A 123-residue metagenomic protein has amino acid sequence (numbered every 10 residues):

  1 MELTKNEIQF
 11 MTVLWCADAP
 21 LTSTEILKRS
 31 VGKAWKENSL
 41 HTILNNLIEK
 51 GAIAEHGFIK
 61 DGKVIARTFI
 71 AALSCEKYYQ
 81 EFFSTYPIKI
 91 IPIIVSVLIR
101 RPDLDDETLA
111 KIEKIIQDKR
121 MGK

Functional and structural regions predicted by a protein language model:
M1-V13, A17, L73-S74, T85-I88 (+1 more regions): Short alpha-helical segments that sit at the start of domains
T4, F58-Q80: Short, cationic-aromatic polyanion-contact patches
F10, H41-K50: Basic amphipathic alpha-helical segments that dock to polyanions
V13-A17, R29, I115: Short amphipathic alpha-helical elements of helix-turn-helix/winged-helix folds
P20-S30: Short acidic, hydrophobic short linear motifs in intrinsically disordered regions
I48-K60: A short, conserved structural fragment
E76-G122: Amphipathic alpha-helical dimerization/coiled-coil segments that flank or bridge DNA-binding/regulatory modules
